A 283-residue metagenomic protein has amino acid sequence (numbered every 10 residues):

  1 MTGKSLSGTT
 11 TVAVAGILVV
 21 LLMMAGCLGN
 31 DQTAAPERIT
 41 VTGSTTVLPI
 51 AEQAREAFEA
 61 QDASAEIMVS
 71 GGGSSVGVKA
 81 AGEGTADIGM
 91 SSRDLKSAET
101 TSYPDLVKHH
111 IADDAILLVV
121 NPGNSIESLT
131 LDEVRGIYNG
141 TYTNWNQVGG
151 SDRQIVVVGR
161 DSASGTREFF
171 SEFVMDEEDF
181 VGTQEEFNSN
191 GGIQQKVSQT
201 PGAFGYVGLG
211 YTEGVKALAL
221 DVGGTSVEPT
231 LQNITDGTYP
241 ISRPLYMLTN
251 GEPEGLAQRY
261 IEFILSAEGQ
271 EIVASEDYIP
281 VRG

Functional and structural regions predicted by a protein language model:
M1-A34: Secretory targeting signatures
C27-G283: Exported/periplasmic ABC-transporter solute-binding proteins
